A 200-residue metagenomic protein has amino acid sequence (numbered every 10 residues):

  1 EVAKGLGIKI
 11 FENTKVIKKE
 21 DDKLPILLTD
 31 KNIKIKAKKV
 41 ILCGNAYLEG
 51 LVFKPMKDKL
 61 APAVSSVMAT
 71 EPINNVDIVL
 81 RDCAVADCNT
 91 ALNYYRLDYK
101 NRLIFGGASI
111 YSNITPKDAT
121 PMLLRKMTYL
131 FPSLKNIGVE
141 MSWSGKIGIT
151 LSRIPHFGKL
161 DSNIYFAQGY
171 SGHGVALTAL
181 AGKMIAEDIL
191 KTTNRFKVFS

Functional and structural regions predicted by a protein language model:
E1, M122, K126, G174 (+1 more regions): Mid-domain beta-loop-alpha active-site segment that forms a flexible, acidic cofactor/metal-binding surface
E1-L24, L28-K31, I35-K38: Helical element adjacent to the flavin cofactor pocket in flavoenzyme catalytic cores
K4-K9, I73, P132-S133, L190-N194: Generic secondary-structure signature for well-ordered alpha-helical cores
F11, I41, Y165-A167: Hydrophobic/aromatic beta-strand patches that form the interior of the parallel beta-sheet core in alpha/beta enzyme
V16, K34-N74, L80-M141, K146-S162: Active-site substrate-recognition segment that forms the wall of the catalytic cavity or substrate channel
I26-L28, I104, Y165-F166: General beta-strand recognition
D161-F166, Y170-S200: C-terminal lid/capping helical subdomain adjacent to the catalytic/cofactor pocket in oxidative enzymes
